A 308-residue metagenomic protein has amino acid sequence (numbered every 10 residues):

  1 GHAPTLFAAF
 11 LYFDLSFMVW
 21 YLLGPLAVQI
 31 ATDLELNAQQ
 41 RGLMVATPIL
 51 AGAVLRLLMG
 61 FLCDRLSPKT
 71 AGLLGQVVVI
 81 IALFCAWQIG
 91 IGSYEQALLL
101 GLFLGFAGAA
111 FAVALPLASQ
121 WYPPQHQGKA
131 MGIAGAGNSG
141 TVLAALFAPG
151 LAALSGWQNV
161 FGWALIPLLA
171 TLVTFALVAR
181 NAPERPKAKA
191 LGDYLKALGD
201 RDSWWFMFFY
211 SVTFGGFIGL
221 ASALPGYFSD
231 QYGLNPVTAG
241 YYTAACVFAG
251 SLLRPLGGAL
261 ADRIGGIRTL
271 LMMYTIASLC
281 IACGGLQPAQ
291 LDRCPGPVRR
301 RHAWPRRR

Functional and structural regions predicted by a protein language model:
Y21, I49-L57, A109, V142-L143 (+1 more regions): Residue-level signature of mid-helix packing/kink "hotspots" within the transmembrane helices of 12-pass Major
L23-A27, D202-S251: Extracytoplasmic gate region of multi-pass secondary transporters
L55-S67, L253-G265: Helix-to-loop junctions at the C-terminal end of transmembrane segments in multipass secondary transporters
R65-Q76, D262-Y274: Cytoplasmic membrane-interface "Motif A"-like loop-to-helix N-cap segments of 12-TM Major Facilitator Superfamily
V77-I91, I276-P288: C-terminal ends and interior cores of transmembrane alpha-helices in multi-pass membrane transporters/permeases
L100-G137: Cytoplasmic helix-loop-helix junction between adjacent transmembrane helices in 12-TM secondary transporters
I133-L177: Helix-loop-helix hairpin linking two adjacent transmembrane segments in secondary transporters
G266-R308: C-terminal transmembrane helical hairpin of 12-TM major facilitator-type secondary transporters
